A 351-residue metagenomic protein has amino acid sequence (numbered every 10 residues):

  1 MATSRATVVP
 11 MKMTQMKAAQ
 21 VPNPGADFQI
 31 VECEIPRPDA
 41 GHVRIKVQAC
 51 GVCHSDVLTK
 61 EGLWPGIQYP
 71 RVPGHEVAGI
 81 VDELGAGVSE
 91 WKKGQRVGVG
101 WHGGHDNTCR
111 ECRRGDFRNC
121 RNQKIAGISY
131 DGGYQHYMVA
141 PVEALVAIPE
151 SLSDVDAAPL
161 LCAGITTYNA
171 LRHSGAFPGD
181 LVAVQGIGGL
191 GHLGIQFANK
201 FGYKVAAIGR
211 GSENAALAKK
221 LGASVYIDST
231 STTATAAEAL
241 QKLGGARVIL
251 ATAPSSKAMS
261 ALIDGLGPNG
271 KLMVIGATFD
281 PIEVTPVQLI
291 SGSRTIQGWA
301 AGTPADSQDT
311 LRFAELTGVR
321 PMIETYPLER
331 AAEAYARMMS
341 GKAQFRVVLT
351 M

Functional and structural regions predicted by a protein language model:
M1-A78, A140, T350: Short N-terminal strand-loop motif that marks the start of NAD(P)H/FAD-dependent oxidoreductase cofactor-binding domains
A2-T14, K200, S260, P304-M351: C-terminal hydrophobic helical "lid"/dimerization subdomain of Rossmann-like NAD(P)H-dependent oxidoreductases
E34-C50, L63-R110, A144-L152: Glycine-rich beta-strand-centered segment in the early N-terminal region that forms part of a ligand/cofactor-binding
G104-Q185, K220: NAD(P)H dinucleotide-binding glycine-rich loop of Rossmann-like/cofactor-binding domains, especially the beta1-alpha1
T166, L190, N214: Hydrophobic/small residue at the entry helix of a nucleotide-binding pocket
L181-I187, N199-A261: Adenosine-nucleotide cofactor-binding segment
Y203, A253-T325, M351: Glycine-rich phosphate-binding loop and adjacent beta-alpha segment of Rossmann(oid) nucleotide-cofactor-binding
